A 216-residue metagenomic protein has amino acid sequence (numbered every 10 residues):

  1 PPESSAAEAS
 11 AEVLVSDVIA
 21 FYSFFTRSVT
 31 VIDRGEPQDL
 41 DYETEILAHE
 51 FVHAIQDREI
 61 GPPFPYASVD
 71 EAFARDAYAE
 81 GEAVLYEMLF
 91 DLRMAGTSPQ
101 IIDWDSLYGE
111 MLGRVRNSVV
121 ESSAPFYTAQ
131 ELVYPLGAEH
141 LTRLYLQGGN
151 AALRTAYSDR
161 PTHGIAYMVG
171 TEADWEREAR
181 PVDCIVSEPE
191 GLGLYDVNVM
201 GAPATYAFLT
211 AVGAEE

Functional and structural regions predicted by a protein language model:
S4-S28: Catalytic zinc-binding patch centered on the HExxH motif and its immediate surroundings that defines zinc-dependent
V15-D17, F24-T26, D39, E43 (+2 more regions): Extracytoplasmic
V29-A48, D70-R75: Short pre-active-site segment immediately N-terminal to the catalytic Zn-binding motif
E45-A48, E80-E87, A138, T142 (+2 more regions): Extracytoplasmic/secreted envelope proteins and their assembly/folding machinery, especially bacterial periplasmic
I46, E50-R58: Catalytic glutamate of the conserved HExxH
R58-G113: Post-HExxH zinc-binding segment in Zn-dependent metallohydrolases
V120-E216: Pan-zinc metallopeptidase signature
